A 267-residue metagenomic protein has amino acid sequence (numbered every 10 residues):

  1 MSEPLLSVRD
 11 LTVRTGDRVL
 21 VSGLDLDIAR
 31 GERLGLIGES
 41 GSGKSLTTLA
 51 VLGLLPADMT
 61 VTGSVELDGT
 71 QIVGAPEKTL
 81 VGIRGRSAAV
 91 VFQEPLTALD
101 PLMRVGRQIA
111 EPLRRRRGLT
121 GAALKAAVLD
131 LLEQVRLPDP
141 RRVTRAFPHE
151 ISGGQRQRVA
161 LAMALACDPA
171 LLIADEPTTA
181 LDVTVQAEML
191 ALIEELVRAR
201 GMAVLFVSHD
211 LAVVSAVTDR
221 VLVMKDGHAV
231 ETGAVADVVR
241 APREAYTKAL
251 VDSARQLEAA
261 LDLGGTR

Functional and structural regions predicted by a protein language model:
T60-Q71: Conserved ABC transporter NBD signature motif
I109, L161, L172, V185 (+1 more regions): Hydrophobic anchor residue at the start of the ABC signature
A123-R142, V251-D252: Conserved ABC ATPase "signature" region
A166-A170: A short, proline-enriched helix->beta-strand linker immediately N-terminal to the Walker B motif in ABC-type P-loop
A187-R200, A212: Helical segment within the ABC ATPase nucleotide-binding domain
V214-A216: A short, surface-exposed alpha-helical micro-motif characterized by mixed small hydrophobic and charged/polar residues
